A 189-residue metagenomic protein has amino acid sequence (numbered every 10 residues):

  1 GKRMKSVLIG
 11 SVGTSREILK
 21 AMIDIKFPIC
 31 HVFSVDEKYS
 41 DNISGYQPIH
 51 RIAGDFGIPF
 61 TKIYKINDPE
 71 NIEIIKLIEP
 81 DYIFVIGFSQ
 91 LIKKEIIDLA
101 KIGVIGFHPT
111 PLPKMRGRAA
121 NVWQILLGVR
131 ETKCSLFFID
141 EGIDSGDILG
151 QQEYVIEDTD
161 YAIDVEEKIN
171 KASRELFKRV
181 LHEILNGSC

Functional and structural regions predicted by a protein language model:
R3-I43: N-terminal Rossmann-like dinucleotide-binding module
K5-V7, P28-D36, P59-I78, I83 (+1 more regions): Internal alpha/beta domain cores that form substrate/cofactor-binding pockets in large enzymes and binding proteins
R16, K20-D24, I72-K76, K94 (+1 more regions): Amphipathic, non-transmembrane alpha-helical secondary structure
M22, R51-G57, V129: A generic structural signal for well-ordered alpha-helical segments
I25, Y82, I86-C189: Donor/substrate-binding cores of folate-linked one-carbon enzymes
K38-F56: N-terminal beta-loop-helix "entrance" segment that forms/cooperates in small-molecule cofactor or anionic ligand
Y39-S40, N67, S145: Acidic, metal-coordinating catalytic cores used for nucleic-acid/nucleotide bond scission and strand-transfer chemistry
